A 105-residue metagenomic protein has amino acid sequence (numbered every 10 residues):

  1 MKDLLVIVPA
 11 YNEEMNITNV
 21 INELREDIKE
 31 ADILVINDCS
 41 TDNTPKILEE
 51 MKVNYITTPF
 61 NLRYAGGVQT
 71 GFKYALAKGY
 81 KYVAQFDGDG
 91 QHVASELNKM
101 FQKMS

Functional and structural regions predicted by a protein language model:
D3-L5, D32: Cell-envelope/extracellular polymer assembly enzymes that use nucleotide-activated donors
L5-P9, T57: Short hydrophobic beta-strand elements that form part of the catalytic alpha/beta core underpinning NDP-sugar/donor
V8-A10, N37, F86: Short beta-strand/turn micro-motifs composed of small residues that flank or help shape donor/cofactor-binding pockets
E13-E26: Short, well-formed alpha-helical segments that are part of the catalytic scaffolds of diverse glycosyltransferases
N37-K46, G90: A conserved acidic beta->alpha catalytic loop
P45-K78: Conserved donor nucleotide-binding strand/loop of the catalytic core
Y80-Q91: Short beta-strand-to-loop acidic/aromatic patch adjacent to the donor-nucleotide binding site
E96-S105: Conserved donor-nucleotide/metal-binding helix-loop-beta segment in metal-dependent transferases, i.e., the alpha-helix
